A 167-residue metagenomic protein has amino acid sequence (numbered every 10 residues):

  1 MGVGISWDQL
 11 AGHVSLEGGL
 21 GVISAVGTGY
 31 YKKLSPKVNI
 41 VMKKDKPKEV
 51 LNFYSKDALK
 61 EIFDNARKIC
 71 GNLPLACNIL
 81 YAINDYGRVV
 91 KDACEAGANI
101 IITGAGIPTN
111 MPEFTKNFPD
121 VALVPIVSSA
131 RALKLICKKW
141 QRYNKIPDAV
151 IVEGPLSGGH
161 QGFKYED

Functional and structural regions predicted by a protein language model:
M1-D167: Active-site entrance/lid segments in N-terminal catalytic domains of soluble metabolic enzymes
